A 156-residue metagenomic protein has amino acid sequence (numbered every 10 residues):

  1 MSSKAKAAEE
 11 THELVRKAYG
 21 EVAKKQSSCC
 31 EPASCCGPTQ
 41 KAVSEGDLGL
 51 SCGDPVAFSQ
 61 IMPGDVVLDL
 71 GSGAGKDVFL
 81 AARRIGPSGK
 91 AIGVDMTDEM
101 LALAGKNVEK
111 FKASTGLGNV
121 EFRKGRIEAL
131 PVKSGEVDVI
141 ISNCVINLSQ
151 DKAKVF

Functional and structural regions predicted by a protein language model:
S2-C36: N-terminal auxiliary segments of SAM/dcSAM-dependent transferases
Y19, A23-S27, M100, V108 (+2 more regions): Structural signal for hydrophobic packing residues in well-ordered secondary-structure cores of soluble enzyme domains
Y19, S59, I85, C144: Residue-level signature of catalytic and energy-coupling elements of molecular machines, predominantly ATP/GTP-dependent
S34-V66, L70, K76, L80-R84: Conserved alpha-helix/loop element of class I SAM-dependent methyltransferases that forms part of the SAM/SAH-binding
M62-L130, K154: Class I SAM-dependent methyltransferase SAM/SAH-binding core
E128-V139: A short acidic, Gly/Pro-enriched loop at the edge of an enzyme's catalytic core that lines a small-molecule cofactor
K133, S149, K154: Active-site cofactor/cluster-binding pocket
D138-D151: A short SAM/SAH-binding and catalytic strip from SAM-dependent methyltransferases
